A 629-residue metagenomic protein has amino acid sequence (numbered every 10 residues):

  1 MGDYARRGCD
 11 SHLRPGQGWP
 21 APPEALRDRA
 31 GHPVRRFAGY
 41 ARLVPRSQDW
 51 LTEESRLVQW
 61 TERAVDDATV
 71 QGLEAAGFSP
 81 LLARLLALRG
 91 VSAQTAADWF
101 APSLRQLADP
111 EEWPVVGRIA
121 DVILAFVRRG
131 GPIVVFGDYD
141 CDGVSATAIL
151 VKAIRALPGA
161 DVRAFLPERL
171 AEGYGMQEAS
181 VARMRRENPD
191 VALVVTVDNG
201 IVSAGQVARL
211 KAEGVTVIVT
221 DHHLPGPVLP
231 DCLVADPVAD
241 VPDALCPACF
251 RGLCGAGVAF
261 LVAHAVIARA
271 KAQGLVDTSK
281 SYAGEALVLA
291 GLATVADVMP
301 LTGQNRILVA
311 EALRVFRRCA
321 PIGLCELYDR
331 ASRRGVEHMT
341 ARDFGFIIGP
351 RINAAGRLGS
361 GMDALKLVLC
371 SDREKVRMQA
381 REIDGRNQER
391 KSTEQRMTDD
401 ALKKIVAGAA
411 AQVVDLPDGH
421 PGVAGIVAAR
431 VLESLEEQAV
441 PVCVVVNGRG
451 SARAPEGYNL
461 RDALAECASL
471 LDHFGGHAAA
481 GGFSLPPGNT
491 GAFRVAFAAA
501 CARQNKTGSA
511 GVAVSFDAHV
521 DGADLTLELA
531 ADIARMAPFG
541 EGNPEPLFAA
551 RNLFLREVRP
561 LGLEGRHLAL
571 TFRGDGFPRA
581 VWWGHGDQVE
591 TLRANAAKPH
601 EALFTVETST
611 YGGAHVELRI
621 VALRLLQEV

Functional and structural regions predicted by a protein language model:
E53, A125-G131, G303, R373-D415 (+2 more regions): Mid-to-C-terminal polyanion-binding domains and interfaces
E54-L57, E62-A192, A212-G214, A268-A492 (+2 more regions): Hydrophobic helix-and-loop "lid/oligomerization" segment in the mid-to-C-terminal part of catalytic domains
L86, V195, N353, I533 (+1 more regions): A residue-level signal for conserved active-site and pocket-lining positions in enzyme catalytic cores
I149, V228-L275, A283-V295, G488: Short alpha-helices
L170-E172, H223-V228, V241-A244, F260 (+2 more regions): Short gly/pro/ser/thr-enriched loop/turn and capping motifs at secondary-structure boundaries
T196-L253: Histidine/acidic-residue-rich, glycine-tolerant segments that coordinate divalent metal ions
